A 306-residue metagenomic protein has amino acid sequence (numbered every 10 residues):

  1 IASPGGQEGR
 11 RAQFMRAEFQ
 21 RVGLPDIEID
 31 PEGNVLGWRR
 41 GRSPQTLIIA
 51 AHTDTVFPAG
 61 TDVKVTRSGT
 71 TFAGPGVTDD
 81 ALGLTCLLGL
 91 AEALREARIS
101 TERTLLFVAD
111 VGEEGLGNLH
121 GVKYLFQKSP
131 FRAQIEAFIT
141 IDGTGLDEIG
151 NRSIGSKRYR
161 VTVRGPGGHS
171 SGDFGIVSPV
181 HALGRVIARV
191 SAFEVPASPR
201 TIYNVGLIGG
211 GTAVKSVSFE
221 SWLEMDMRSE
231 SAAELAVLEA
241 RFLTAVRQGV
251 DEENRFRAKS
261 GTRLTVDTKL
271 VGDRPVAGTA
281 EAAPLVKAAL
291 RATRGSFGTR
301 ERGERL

Functional and structural regions predicted by a protein language model:
I1-A73: Acidic/His- and Gly-rich active-site-bordering loop/insert found across diverse amide/peptide-bond hydrolases
E32, A51-T53, D110-G112, I141-T144 (+2 more regions): Fold-independent oxyanion-binding glycine-rich loops and adjacent beta-strand/coil segments at enzyme active sites
T46-I48, E136-T140, R158-R160, E253: Short glycine-aspartate micro-motif
T53-R67, R152-T162, R291: Acidic-glycine-rich active-site phosphate/pyrophosphate-binding loop
T71, G76, D80-I154, P196 (+1 more regions): Acidic/histidine-rich catalytic neighborhood of metal-dependent amide-processing enzymes
P179-L306: Metal-dependent amide/peptide-bond hydrolase catalytic core, centered on the "pita-bread" metallohydrolase fold
